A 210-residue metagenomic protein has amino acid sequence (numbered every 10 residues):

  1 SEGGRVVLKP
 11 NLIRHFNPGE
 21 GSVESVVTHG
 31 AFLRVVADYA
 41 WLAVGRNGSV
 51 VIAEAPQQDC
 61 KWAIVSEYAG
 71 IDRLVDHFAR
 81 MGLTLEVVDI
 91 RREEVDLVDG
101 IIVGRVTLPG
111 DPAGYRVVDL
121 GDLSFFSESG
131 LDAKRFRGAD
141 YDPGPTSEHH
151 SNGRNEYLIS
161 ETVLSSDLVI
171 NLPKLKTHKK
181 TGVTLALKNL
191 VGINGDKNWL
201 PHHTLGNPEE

Functional and structural regions predicted by a protein language model:
S1-E210: N-terminal and secondary-structure boundary signal
